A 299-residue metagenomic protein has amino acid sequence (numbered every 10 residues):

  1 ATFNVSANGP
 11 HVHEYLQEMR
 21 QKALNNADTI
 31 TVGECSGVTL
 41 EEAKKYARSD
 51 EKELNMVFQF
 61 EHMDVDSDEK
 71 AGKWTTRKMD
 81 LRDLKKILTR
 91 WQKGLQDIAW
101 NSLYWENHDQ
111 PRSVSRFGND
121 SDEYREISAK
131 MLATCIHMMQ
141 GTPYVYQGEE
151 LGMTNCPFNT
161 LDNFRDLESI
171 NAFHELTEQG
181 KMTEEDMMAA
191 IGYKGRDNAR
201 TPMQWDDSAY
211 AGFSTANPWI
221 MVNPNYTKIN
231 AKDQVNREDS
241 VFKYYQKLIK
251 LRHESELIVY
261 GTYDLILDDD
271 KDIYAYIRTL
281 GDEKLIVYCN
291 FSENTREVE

Functional and structural regions predicted by a protein language model:
A1-E299: Active-site and adjacent substrate-binding regions of carbohydrate-active enzymes
